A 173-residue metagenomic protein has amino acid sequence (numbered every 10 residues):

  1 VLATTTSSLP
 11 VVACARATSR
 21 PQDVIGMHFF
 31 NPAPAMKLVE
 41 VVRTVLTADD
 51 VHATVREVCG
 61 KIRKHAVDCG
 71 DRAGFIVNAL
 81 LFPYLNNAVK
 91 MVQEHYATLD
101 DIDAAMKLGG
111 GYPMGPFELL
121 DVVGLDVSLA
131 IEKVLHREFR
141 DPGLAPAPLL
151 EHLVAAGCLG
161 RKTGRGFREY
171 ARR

Functional and structural regions predicted by a protein language model:
L2-G70, F75-A79: Rossmann-fold dinucleotide-binding core
S19, A33, L46, D50 (+4 more regions): Charged, alpha-helix-enriched surfaces in structured cytosolic catalytic cores of large nucleotide-utilizing machines
P34, L80-Y84, Y112: Alpha-helix N-cap/N′ positions at the starts of helices
A53, G60-D71, V89-E94, L99-R173: NAD(P)-dependent Rossmann-like dehydrogenase/reductase catalytic/cofactor-binding core
